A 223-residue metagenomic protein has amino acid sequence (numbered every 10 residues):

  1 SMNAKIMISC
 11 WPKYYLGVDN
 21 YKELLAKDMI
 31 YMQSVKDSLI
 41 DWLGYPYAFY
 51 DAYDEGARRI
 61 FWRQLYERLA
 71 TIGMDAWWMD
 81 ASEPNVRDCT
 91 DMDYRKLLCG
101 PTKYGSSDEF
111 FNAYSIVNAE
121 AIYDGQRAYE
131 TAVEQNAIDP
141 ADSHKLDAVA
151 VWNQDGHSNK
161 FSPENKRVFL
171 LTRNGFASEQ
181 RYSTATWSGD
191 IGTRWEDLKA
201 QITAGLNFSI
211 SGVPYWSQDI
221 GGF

Functional and structural regions predicted by a protein language model:
S1-F223: Catalytic-domain carbohydrate-binding cleft regions of carbohydrate-active enzymes
